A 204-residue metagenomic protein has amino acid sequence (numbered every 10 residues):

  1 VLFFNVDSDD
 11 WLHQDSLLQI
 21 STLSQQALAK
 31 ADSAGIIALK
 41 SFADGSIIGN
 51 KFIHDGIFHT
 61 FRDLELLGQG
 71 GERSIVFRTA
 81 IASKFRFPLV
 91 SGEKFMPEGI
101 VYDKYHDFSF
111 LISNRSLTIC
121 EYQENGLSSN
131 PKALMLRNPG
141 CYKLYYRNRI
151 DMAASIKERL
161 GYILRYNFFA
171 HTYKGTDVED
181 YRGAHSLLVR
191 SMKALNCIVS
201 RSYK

Functional and structural regions predicted by a protein language model:
V1-W11: Short beta-strand-to-loop acidic/aromatic patch adjacent to the donor-nucleotide binding site
D15, Q19-T22, I100, K104 (+1 more regions): Alpha-helical elements of Rossmann-like donor-binding domains used by nucleotide-donor carbohydrate transfer enzymes
D15-N50: Conserved donor NDP-sugar-binding/catalytic core segment of glycosyltransferases
A43-K132: Conserved nucleotide-sugar donor-binding catalytic segment
L117-Q123, N130-I156: Catalytic core of nucleotide-sugar-dependent glycosyltransferases
I163-Y166: Structural register within alpha-helical repeat arrays
H171-K204: Membrane-interface aromatic/basic loop that binds lipid-linked glycans or pyrophosphate carriers, typified by
